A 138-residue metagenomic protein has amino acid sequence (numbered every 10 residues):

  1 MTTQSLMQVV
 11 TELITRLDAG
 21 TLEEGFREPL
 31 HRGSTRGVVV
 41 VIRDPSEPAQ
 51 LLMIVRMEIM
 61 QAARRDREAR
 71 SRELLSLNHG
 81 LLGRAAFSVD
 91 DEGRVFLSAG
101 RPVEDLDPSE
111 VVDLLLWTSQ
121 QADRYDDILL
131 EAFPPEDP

Functional and structural regions predicted by a protein language model:
M1-V41, G80-L82, S88-D90: Charge-rich, low-complexity N-terminal segments
L6-L17, A49-M57, S71-E73: Short low-complexity stretches enriched in small and charged residues
Q8-E12, A69, D113-R124: Long, highly charged amphipathic alpha-helices
V38-R64: A short acidic-to-branched-hydrophobic micro-motif
I54-S98: Short, internal acidic amphipathic alpha-helical interface segments that mediate docking to partner proteins
H79, S119-L130: Short amphipathic alpha-helical signal-transduction/dimerization elements
S88-S119: A short, solvent-exposed beta-edge/loop patch
L130-P138: Short, highly charged C-terminal tails/helix-capping segments
